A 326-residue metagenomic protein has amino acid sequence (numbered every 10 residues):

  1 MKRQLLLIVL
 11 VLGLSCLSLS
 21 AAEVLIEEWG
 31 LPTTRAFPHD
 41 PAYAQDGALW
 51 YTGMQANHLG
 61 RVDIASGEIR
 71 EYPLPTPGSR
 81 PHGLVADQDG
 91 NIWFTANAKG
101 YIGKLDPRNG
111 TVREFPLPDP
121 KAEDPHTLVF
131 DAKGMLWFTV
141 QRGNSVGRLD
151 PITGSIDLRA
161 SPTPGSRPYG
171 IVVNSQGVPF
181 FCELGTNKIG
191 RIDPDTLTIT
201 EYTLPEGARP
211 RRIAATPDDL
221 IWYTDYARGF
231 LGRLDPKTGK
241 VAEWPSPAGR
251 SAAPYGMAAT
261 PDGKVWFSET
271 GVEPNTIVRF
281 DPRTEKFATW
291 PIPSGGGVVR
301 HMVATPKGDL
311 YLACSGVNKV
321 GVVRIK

Functional and structural regions predicted by a protein language model:
L7-C16: Bacterial N-terminal signal peptides
A22-R35: A short helix->beta-strand "capping" segment at the edge of beta-propeller domains
E27-G30, R70-L74, R113-L117, D157-S161 (+3 more regions): Beta-propeller fold detector
T34-D46, P77-D89, P120-K133, T163-Q176 (+5 more regions): Beta-rich, blade/repeat-based domains predominating in secreted/periplasmic proteins but also intracellular
W50-Q55, I92-A98, L136-R142, P179-G185 (+3 more regions): Conserved beta-strand positions in repeat-built beta-propeller and related beta-rich domains
H58-R61, G100-K104, N144-R148, K188-R191 (+3 more regions): A short loop-to-beta-strand structural motif that recurs across blades of beta-propeller domains
D63-G67, D106-G110, D150-G154, D193-L197 (+3 more regions): Short loop/turn segments that connect beta-strands within beta-propeller blades
G296-K326: Blade-level signature of beta-propeller repeat domains, shared across WD40, Kelch, NHL, RCC1 and BNR/Asp-box propellers
